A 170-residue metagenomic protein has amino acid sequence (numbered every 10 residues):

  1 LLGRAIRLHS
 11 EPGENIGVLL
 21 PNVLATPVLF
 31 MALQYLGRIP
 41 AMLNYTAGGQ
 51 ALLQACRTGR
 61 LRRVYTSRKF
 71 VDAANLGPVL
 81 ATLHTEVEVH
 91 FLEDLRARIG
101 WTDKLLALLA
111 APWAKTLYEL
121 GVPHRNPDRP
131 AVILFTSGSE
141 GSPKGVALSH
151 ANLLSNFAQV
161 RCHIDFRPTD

Functional and structural regions predicted by a protein language model:
L1-G17, A25, L29-M31, A47-R57 (+2 more regions): ANL superfamily AMP-binding
R4-H9, Y35-L108, L120: Structural core segment of the AMP-binding/adenylate-forming
I16, L33, V64, P130 (+1 more regions): Conserved S/T- and glycine-rich ATP-binding loop of Class I adenylate-forming
L20-L24, N44, R129: Conserved AMP-binding
L29-M31, L76-V79, L148: Short amphipathic alpha-helical segments
G37, E140-S142: Active-site-proximal glycine-rich helix-loop-beta segment
I39-A41, C56-K69, A131-L134, G145-D170: AMP-binding/adenylate-forming
V89-F135, S142, C162-D170: Conserved pre-ATP/AMP-binding loop-to-beta segment of ANL
